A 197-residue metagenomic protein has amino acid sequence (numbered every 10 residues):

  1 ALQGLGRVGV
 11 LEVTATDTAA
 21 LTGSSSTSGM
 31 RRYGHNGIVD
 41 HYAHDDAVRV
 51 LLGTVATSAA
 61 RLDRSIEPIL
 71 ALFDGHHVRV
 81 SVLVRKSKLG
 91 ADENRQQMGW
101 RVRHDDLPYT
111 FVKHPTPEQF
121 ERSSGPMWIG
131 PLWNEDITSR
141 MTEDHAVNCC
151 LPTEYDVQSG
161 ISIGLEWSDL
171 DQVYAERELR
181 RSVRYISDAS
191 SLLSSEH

Functional and structural regions predicted by a protein language model:
A1-H197: SAM-dependent transferase fold signal centered on methyltransferase-like domains, encompassing both Class I
